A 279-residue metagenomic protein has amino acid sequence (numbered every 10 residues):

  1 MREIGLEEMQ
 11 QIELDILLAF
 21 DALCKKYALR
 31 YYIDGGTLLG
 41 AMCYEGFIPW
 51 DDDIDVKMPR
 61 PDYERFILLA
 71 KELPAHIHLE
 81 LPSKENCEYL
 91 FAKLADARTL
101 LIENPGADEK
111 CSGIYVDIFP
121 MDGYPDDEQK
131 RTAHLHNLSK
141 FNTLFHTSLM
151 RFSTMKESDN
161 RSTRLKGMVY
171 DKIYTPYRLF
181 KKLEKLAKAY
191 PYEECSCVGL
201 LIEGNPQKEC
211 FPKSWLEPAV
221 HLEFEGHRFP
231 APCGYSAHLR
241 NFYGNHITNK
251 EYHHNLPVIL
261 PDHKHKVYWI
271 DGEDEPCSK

Functional and structural regions predicted by a protein language model:
M1-K25, I67-D126, L144-G244, N249-K279: Conserved catalytic core of two-metal-ion nucleotidyltransferases
D21-I54, M58, Y63, S214 (+1 more regions): Active-site nucleotide-donor binding segment shared across nucleotidyl transfer reactions
E128-A133: A short secondary-structure junction signal
L135-S139: Short, His- and charge-rich active-site/binding loops that engage polyanionic ligands
